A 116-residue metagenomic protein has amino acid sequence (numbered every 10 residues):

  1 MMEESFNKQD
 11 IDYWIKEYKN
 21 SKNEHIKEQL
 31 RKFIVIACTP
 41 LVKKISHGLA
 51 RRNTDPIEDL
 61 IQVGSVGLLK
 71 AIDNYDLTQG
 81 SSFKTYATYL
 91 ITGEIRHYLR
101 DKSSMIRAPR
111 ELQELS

Functional and structural regions predicted by a protein language model:
M1-R107, L115: Alpha-helical promoter-recognition and RNA polymerase-docking modules of transcription initiation factors, dominated by
E111: Substrate-binding beta-hairpin/strand module that engages nucleic acids
